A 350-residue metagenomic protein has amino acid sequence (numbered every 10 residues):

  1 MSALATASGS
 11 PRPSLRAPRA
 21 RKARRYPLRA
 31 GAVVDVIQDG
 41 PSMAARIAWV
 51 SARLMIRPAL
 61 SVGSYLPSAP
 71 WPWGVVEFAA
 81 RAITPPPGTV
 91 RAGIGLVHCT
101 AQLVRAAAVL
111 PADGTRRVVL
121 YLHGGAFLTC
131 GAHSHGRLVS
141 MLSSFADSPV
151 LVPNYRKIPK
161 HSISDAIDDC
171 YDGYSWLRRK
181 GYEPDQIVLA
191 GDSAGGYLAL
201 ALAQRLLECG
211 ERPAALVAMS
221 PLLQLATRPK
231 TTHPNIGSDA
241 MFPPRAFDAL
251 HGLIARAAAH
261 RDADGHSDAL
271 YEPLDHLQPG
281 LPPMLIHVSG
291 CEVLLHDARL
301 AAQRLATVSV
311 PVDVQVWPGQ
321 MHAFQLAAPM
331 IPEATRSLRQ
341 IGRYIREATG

Functional and structural regions predicted by a protein language model:
M1-V109, H260-D262, G350: A glycine/proline-hinged amphipathic helix-loop "lid/cap" segment that gates access to hydrophobic ligand pockets
C99-G350: Alpha/beta-hydrolase superfamily serine-hydrolase fold, recognizing
